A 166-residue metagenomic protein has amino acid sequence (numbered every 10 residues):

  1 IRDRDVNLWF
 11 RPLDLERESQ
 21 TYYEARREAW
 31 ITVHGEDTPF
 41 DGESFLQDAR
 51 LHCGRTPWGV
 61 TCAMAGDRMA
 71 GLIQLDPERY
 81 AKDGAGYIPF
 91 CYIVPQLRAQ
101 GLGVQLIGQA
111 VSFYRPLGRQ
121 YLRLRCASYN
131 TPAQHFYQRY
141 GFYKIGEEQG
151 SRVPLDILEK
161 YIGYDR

Functional and structural regions predicted by a protein language model:
D3, L8-Q96, I107-Q109, F113 (+1 more regions): Acetyl-CoA-dependent GNAT
F90-Y92, R123-R125, I157-E159: Short aromatic/hydrophobic contact patches that present stacked aromatics for nucleic-acid/ligand binding
V94-G108, L117, S128-H135, R139-Y140: Conserved glycine-rich acetyl-CoA-binding loop
Y114-R125: Conserved GNAT acetyl-CoA-binding A-motif
L124-Q134, G150-L155: Conserved beta-strand-loop-alpha-helix junction that forms the acyl-donor binding cleft
Y140-G146: A secondary-structure capping/hinge motif
